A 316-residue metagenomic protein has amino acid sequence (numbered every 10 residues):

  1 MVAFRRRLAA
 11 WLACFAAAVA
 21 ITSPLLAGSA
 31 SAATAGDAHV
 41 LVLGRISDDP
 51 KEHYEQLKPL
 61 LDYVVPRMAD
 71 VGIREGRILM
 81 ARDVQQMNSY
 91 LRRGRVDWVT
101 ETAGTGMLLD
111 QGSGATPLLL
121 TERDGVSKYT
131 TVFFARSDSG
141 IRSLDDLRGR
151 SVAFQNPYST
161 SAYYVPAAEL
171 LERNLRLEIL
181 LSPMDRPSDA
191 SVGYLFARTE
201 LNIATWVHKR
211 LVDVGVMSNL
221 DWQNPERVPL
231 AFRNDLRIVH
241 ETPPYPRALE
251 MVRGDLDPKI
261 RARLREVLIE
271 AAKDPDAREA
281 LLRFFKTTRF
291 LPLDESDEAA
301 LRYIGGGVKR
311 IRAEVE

Functional and structural regions predicted by a protein language model:
W11-P24: Bacterial N-terminal signal peptides
A33-M107: Extracytoplasmic small-molecule ligand-binding "clamshell" domains of the periplasmic binding protein/Venus flytrap
T34-D62, M251-E316: An extracytoplasmic/periplasmic, membrane-proximal ligand-sensing/linker region
A38-R67, Y129-A204, R278-E279, R283: Bilobed "Venus flytrap"/periplasmic-binding protein-like clamshell domains and structurally analogous long
V84-V99, G112-S113, D145, G193-L220: Short helices/loops that flank or line small-molecule/ion binding pockets
S89-D146, P157-Y158, P166-A168, E172: Acidic, polar ligand-binding/catalytic clefts
T100-S113, P166-E172, T205-N234: A ligand-binding cleft/hinge motif common to bilobed small-molecule-binding domains
T116-V126, E226-P244: Short beta-strand->loop
